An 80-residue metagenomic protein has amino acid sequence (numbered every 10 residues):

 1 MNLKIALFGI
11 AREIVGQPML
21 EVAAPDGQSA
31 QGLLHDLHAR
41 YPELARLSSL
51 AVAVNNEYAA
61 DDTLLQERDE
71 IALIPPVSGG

Functional and structural regions predicted by a protein language model:
M1-G79: Ubiquitin-like/PB1-type beta-grasp interaction modules and other compact soluble beta-rich domains
